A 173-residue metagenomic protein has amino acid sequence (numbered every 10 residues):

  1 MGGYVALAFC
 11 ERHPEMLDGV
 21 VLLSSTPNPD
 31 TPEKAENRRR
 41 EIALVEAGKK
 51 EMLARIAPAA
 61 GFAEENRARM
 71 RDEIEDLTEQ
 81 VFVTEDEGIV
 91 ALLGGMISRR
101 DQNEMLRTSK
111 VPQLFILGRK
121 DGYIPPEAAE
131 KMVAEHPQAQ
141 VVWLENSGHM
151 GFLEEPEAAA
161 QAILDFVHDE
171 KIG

Functional and structural regions predicted by a protein language model:
M1-T31: Conserved hydrolase catalytic core segment
M16-G19, P112-L114, P137-Q140: Structural signature of beta-strand start/N-cap positions in the alpha/beta core of ABC transporter nucleotide-binding
D30-E36, G48-T108: Conserved alpha/beta-hydrolase catalytic His-Asp/Glu region
V45, V81, D121-I124, G148-G151: Glycosyltransferase donor-binding loop in the core domain
A57, L93, M132, A159 (+2 more regions): Hydrophobic "lid"/C-terminal helical patch of Rossmann-like NAD(P)-dependent dehydrogenase/epimerase domains
S109, F115-L117, D121: Short beta-strand/loop motif that positions the catalytic acidic residue of the alpha/beta-hydrolase fold
V111, P125-A134: Short alpha-helix in the alpha/beta-hydrolase fold that links the catalytic acid
Q138-G173: Catalytic active-site module of serine/aspartate enzymes centered on a nucleophile-bearing elbow/loop
